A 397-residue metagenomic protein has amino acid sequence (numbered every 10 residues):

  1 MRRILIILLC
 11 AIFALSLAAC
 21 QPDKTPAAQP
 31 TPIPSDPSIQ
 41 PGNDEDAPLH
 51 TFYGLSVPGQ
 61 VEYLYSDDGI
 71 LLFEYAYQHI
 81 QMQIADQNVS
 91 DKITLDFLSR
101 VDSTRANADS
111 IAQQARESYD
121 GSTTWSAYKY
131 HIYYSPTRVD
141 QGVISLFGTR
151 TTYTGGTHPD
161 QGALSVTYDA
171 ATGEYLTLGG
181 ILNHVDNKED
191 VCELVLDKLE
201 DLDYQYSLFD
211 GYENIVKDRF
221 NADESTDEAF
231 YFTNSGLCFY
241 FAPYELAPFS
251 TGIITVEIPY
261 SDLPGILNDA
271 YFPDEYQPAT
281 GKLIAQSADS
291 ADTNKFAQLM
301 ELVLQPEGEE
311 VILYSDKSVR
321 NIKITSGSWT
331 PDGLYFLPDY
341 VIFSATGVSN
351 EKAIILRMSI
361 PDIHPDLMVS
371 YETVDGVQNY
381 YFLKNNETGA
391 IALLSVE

Functional and structural regions predicted by a protein language model:
R2-C10: Sec-dependent signal peptide recognition, specifically the positively charged N-region followed immediately by
L15-A19: C-terminal motif of bacterial Sec signal peptides marking the signal peptidase cleavage site
Q21-T293, F343: Compositionally biased intrinsically disordered regions enriched in Thr/Gly
G142, G162-L164, S235, E307-E309 (+2 more regions): Envelope-exposed proteins and targeting segments
G148-T152, T172, G180-L182, F241-P243 (+5 more regions): A mature extracytoplasmic/lumenal domain signature
A285-G333: Short, surface-exposed binding/anchoring microloops in extracellular/periplasmic proteins
T293-L302, Q378-E397: Extracellular beta-sheet/turn segments enriched in Thr/Pro/Gly and aliphatic residues
L337-N379: Short, solvent-exposed, Trp/other aromatic-anchored flexible loops in extracytoplasmic proteins
